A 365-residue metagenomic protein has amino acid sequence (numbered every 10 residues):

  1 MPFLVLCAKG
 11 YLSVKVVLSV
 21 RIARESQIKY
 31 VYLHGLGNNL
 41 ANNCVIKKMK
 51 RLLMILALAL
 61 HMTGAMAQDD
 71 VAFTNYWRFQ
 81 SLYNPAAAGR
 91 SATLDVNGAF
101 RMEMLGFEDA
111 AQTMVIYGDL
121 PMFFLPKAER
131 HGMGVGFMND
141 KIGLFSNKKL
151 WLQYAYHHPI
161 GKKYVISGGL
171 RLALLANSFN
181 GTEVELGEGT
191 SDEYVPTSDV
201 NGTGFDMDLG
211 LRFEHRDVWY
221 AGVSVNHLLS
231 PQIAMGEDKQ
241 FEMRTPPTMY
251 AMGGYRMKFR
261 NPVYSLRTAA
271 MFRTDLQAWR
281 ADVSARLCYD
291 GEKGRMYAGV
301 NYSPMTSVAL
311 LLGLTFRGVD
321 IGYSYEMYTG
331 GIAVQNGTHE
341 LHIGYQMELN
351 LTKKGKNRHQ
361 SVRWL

Functional and structural regions predicted by a protein language model:
M1-V20, S26-A72, A285, L312 (+3 more regions): Bacterial Sec-dependent N-terminal signal peptides
E25, L60-H61, L94, E237: Alpha-helical transmembrane segments and their juxtamembrane interfaces
Q68-L365: Subset of outer-membrane beta-barrel
